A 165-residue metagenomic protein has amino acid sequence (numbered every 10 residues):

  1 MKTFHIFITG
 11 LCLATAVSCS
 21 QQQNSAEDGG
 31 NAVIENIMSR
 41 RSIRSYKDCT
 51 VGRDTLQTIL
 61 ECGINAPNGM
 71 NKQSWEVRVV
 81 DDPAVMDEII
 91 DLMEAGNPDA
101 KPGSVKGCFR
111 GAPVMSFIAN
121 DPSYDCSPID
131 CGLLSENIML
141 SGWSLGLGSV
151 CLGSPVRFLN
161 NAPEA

Functional and structural regions predicted by a protein language model:
M1-H5: Positively charged n-region of N-terminal signal peptides that target proteins for export
F7-A16: Bacterial N-terminal signal peptides
C19-A165: Acidic, surface-exposed loops and disordered segments
